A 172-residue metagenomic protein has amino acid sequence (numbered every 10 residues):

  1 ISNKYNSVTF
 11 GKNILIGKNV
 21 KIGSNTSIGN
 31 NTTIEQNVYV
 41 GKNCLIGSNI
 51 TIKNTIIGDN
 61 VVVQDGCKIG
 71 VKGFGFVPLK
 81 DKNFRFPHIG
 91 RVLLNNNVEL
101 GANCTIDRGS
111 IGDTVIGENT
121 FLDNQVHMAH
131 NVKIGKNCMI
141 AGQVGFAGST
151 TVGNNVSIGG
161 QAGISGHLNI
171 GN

Functional and structural regions predicted by a protein language model:
S2-N172: Structural signal for interior beta-strand "rungs" in well-ordered beta-sheet cores of soluble enzyme domains
